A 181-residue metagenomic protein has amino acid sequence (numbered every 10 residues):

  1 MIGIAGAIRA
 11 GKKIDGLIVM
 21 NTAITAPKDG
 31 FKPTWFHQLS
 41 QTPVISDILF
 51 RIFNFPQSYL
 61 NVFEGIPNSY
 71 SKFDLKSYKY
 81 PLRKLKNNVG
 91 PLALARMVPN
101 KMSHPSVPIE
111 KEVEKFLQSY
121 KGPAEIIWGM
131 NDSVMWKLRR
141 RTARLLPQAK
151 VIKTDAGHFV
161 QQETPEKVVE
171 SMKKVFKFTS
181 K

Functional and structural regions predicted by a protein language model:
M1-F31: Conserved hydrolase catalytic core segment
K13-G16, P123-E125, K150: Structural signature of beta-strand start/N-cap positions in the alpha/beta core of ABC transporter nucleotide-binding
N21, Y78, P91, I126-G129 (+4 more regions): Generic structural signal for small/hydrophobic residues in well-ordered secondary structure, especially within
T25, S133-M135, H158-Q161: Nucleotide-sugar-dependent glycosyltransferase donor-binding/catalytic pocket residues
P27-A93, S106: Helix-rich cap/lid subdomain of alpha/beta-hydrolase
K86-R144: Conserved serine/cysteine hydrolase catalytic core
L146-K181: Catalytic active-site module of serine/aspartate enzymes centered on a nucleophile-bearing elbow/loop
